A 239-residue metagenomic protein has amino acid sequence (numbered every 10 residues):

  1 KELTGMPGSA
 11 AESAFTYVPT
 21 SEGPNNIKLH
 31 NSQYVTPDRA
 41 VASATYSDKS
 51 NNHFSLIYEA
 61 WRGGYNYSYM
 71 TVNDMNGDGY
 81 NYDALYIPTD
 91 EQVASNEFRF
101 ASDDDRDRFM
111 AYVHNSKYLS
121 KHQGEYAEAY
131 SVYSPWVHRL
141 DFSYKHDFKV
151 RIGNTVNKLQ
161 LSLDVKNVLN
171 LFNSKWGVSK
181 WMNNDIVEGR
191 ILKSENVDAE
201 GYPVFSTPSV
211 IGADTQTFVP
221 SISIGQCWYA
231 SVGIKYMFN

Functional and structural regions predicted by a protein language model:
K1, L56-A60, L161-N167, V178 (+1 more regions): Transmembrane beta-barrel strands of outer-membrane/channel proteins
K1-T71, N76-G79: Gram-negative outer-membrane beta-barrel transporters
T36-D38, W136-L140, N157, Q226-A230: Residues that define the transmembrane beta-barrel architecture of outer-membrane proteins
S43-T45, S143-K145, D164, G233: Outer-membrane beta-barrel architecture
Y46-D48, H146-F148, Y236-F238: Residue-level signature of outer-membrane beta-barrel architecture
K49-N51, V156-K158, V168-L171, C227-Y229: Strand-connecting loop/turn motifs
H53-G153, Q160, D185-V219: Extracytoplasmic gating/loop element in the C-terminal half of outer-membrane beta-barrel translocons and assembly
I224-N239: Outer-membrane beta-barrel "beta-signal"
